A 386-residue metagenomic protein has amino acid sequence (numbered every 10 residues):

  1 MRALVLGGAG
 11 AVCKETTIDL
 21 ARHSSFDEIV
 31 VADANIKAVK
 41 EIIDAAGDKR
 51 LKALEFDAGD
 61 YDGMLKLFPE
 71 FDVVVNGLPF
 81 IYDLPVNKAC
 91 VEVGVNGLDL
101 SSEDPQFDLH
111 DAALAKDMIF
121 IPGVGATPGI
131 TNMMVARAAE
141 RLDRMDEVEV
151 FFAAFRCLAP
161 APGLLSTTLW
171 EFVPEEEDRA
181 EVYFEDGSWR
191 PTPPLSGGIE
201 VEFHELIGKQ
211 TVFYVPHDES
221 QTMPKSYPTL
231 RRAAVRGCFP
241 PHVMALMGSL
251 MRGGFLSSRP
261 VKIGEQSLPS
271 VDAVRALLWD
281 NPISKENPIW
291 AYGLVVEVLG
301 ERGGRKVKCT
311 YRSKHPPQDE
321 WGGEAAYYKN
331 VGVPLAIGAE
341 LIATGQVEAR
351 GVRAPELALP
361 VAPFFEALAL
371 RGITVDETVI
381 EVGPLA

Functional and structural regions predicted by a protein language model:
L4-D19: N-terminal Rossmann NAD(P)H-binding glycine-rich loop of SDR-like oxidoreductase domains
G10, A34-A38: Helix N-cap at the beta1-alpha1 junction of Rossmann-like dinucleotide-binding domains, i.e., the first residues
E28-V30: Short beta-strand element of Class I
E55-F71: Conserved Rossmann-fold cofactor-binding substructure of NAD(P)-dependent oxidoreductases
D62-G63, V73-A89, E103-Q106: Beta-loop-alpha module in the N-terminal Rossmann-like domain of NAD(P)-dependent dehydrogenases, especially those
F68-G77, G97-D99: N-terminal Rossmann-like NAD(P) cofactor-binding module of classical short-chain dehydrogenase/reductase
L100-F120: Rossmann-fold NAD(P)-binding glycine/threonine-rich loop
R141-A386: C-terminal catalytic/substrate-binding lobe primarily of soluble NAD(P)-dependent oxidoreductases
